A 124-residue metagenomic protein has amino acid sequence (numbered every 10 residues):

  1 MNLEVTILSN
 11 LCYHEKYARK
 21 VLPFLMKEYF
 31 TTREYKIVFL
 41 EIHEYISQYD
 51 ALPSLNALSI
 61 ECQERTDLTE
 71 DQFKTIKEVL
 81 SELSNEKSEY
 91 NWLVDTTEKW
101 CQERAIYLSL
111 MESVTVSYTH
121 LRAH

Functional and structural regions predicted by a protein language model:
M1-W100: Noncatalytic partner-interaction/assembly domains of nucleic-acid and motor enzyme complexes, especially the accessory
I42, S113-V114: Generic hydrophobic alpha-helical segments
Y45, V116-S117: Hydrophobic side-chain positions on well-ordered alpha-helices, corresponding to helix-helix packing/interface faces
A105-M111, Y118: A short N-terminal interaction module
T119-H124: Conserved small/polar residues in nucleotide/adenosyl-binding loops
